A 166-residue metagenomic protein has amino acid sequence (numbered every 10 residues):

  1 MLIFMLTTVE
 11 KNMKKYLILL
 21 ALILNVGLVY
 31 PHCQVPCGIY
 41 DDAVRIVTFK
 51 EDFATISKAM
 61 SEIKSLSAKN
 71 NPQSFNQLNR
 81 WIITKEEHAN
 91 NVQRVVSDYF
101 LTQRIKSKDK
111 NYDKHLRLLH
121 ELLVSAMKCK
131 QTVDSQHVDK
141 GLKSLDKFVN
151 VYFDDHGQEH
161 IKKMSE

Functional and structural regions predicted by a protein language model:
L6-Y16: Positively charged n-region of N-terminal signal peptides that target proteins for export
V26-L28: N-terminal signal peptide c-region/cleavage motif recognized by signal peptidases
H32-Q73: Immediate post-signal-peptide N-terminus of mature secreted/exported proteins
I46, E121-E166: C-terminal amphipathic alpha-helix
M60-S74, Q103, S107, A126-Q136 (+1 more regions): Secondary-structure edge/capping motif, primarily at the C-terminal ends of alpha-helices and the immediately following
M60-Y99: Alpha-helical segments in soluble extracytoplasmic regions
N76-I83, Y112-L116, V138-S144: Short, charged, amphipathic alpha-helical segments
V92-Y112: Short, solvent-exposed, charged loop/turn and helix-capping segments that join or cap alpha-helices on peripheral
